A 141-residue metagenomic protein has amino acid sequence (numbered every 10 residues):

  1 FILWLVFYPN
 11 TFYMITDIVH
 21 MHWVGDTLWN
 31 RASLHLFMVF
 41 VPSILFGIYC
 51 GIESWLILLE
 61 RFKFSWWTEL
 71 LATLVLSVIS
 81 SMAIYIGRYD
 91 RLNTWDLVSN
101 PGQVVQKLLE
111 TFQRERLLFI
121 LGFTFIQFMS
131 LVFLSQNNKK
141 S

Functional and structural regions predicted by a protein language model:
I2-P9, A72-G87: Hydrophobic alpha-helical membrane-insertion segments
T11-H22: Transmembrane alpha-helix boundary signature
H20-N30, D96: Membrane-interface helix termini and inter-helical loops of multi-pass transporters
S33-I48: Membrane-interface loop-to-helix entry segments
L34-L36, N93, V104-I126: Membrane-interface transmembrane-helix boundary segments in multi-pass integral membrane proteins
F46-F62, F123-S141: Transmembrane alpha-helical segments in integral membrane proteins
L59-L71: Membrane interface segments of multi-pass transport proteins and intramembrane proteases
S81-G102: Juxtamembrane non-transmembrane "cap" segments at the membrane-aqueous interface of multi-pass membrane proteins
